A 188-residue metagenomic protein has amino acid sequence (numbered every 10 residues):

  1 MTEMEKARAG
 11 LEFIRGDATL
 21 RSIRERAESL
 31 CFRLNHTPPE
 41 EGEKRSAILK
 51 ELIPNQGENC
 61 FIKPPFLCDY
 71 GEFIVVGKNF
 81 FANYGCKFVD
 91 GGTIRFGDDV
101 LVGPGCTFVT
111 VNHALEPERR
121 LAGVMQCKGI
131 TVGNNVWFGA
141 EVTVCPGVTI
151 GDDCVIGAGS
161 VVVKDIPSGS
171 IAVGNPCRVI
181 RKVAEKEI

Functional and structural regions predicted by a protein language model:
M1-N59, C177-R181, E185-I188: Terminal amphipathic alpha-helical/low-complexity segments used for targeting or macromolecular assembly
F66-V76, F81-T149, N175-I188: Flexible, glycine/small-residue-enriched loop-and-beta-strand segment within the central core of proteins
I156, G174: Conserved G/P- and acidic residue-centered "switch" motifs that form tight phosphate/ATP-binding loops in soluble
V162-V163: Short hydrophobic beta-strand element within catalytic cores of glycosyltransferases and related nucleotide-activated
